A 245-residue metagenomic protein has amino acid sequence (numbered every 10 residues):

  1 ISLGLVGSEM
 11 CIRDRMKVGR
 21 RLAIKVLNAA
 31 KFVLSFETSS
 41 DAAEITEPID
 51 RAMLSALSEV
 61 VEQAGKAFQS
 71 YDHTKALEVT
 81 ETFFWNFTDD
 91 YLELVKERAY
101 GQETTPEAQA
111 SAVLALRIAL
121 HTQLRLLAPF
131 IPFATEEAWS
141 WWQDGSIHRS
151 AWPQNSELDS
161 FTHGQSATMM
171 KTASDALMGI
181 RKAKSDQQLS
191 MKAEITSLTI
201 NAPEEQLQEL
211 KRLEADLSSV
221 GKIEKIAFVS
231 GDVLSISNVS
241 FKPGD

Functional and structural regions predicted by a protein language model:
I1-G7, I12: Single conserved hydrophobic/aromatic residue that forms the stacking wall/gate of nucleotide- or nucleobase-binding
D14-D245: Feature 926 captures the class I aminoacyl-tRNA synthetase adenylation module centered on the KMSKS loop
